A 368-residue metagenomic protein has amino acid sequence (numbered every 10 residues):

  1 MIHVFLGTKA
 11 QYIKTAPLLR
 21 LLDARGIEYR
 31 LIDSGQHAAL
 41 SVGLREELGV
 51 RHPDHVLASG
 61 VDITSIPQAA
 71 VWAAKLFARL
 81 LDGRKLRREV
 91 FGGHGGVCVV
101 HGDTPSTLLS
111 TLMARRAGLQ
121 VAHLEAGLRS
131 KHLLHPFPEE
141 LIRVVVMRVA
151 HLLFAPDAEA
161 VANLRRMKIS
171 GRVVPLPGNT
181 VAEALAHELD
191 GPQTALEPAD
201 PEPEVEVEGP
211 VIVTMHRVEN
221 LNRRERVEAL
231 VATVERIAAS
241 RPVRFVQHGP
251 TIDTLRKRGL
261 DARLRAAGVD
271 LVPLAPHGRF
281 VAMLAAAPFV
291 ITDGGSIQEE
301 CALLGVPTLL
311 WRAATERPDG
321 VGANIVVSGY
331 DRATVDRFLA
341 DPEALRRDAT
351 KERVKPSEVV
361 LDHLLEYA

Functional and structural regions predicted by a protein language model:
M1-G35: N-terminal subdomain of nucleotide-sugar transferases
I27-L76, L80: Conserved nucleotide-sugar phosphate-binding/catalytic loop shared by glycosyltransferases and other
S34, A38-A39, V149-R224: A nucleotide-sugar donor-handling region in carbohydrate enzymes
L44, Q193-A286: Donor-nucleotide binding loops and adjacent catalytic segments primarily of GT-B fold Leloir glycosyltransferases
R45, A195, V326-A368: Leloir-type glycosyltransferase catalytic cores
V100-H101, L112, H123, L153 (+1 more regions): A donor-sugar binding/catalytic signature common to diverse glycosyltransferases and related nucleotide-sugar
A122-F137, H151: A short, histidine- and acid-enriched strand-loop-helix "catalytic/donor-clamping" loop that lines the nucleotide-sugar
E139-L152: Membrane-proximal helix-turn-helix segments that form the acceptor-binding/catalytic region of lipid-linked
